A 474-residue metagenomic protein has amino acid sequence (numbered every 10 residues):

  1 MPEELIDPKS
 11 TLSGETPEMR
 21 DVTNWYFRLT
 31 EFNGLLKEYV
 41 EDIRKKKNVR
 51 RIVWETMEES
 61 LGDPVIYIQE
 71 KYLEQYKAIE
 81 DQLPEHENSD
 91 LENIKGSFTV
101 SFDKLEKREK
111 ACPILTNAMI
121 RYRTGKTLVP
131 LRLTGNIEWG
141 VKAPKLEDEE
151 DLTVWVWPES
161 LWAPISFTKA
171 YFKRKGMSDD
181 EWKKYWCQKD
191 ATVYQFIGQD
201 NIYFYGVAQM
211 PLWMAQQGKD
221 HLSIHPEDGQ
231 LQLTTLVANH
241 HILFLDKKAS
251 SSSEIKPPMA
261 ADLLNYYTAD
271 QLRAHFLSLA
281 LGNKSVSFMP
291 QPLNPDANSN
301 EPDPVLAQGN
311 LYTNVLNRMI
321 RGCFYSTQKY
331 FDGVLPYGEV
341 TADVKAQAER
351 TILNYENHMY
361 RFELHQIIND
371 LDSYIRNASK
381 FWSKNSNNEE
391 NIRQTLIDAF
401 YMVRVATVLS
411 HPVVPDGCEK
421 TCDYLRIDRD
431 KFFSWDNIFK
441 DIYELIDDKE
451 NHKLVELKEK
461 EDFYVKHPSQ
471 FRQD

Functional and structural regions predicted by a protein language model:
M1-E3: Cys/His-rich Zn2+-binding cysteine-cluster or related metal-binding knuckle/ribbon modules and their
K9-K329, I367-N369: Structured secondary-structure scaffolds
Q75-T116, D372, R376-D474: Basic, alpha-helical terminal appendages of large translation-related enzymes
S250-P257, P302, E349-F362: Acidic/His metal-coordination segments adjacent to aromatic residues that form catalytic metal sites in metalloenzymes
P304-L311, V340, E356-Q366, N391-T395: Non-transmembrane, amphipathic alpha-helical segments
Q308, Y312-V315, M319, V344-Q347 (+2 more regions): Amphipathic alpha-helix face/heptad-repeat signature
T327-Y330, V334, Y355-F362, A378-E389: Secondary-structure edge/capping motif, primarily at the C-terminal ends of alpha-helices and the immediately following
K329-L353: Glycine-rich cofactor-pocket loops
